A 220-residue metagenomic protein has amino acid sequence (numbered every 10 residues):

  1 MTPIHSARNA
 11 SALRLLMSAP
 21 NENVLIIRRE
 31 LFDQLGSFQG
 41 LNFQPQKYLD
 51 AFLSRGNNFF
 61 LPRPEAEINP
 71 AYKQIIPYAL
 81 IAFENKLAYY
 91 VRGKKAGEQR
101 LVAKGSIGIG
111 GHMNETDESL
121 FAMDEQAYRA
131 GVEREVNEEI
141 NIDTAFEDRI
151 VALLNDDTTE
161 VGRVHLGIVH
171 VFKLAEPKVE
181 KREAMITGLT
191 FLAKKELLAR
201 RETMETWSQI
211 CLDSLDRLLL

Functional and structural regions predicted by a protein language model:
T2-I186, L192-L220: N-terminal leader/linker segments that precede catalytic domains of diphosphate-processing enzymes
